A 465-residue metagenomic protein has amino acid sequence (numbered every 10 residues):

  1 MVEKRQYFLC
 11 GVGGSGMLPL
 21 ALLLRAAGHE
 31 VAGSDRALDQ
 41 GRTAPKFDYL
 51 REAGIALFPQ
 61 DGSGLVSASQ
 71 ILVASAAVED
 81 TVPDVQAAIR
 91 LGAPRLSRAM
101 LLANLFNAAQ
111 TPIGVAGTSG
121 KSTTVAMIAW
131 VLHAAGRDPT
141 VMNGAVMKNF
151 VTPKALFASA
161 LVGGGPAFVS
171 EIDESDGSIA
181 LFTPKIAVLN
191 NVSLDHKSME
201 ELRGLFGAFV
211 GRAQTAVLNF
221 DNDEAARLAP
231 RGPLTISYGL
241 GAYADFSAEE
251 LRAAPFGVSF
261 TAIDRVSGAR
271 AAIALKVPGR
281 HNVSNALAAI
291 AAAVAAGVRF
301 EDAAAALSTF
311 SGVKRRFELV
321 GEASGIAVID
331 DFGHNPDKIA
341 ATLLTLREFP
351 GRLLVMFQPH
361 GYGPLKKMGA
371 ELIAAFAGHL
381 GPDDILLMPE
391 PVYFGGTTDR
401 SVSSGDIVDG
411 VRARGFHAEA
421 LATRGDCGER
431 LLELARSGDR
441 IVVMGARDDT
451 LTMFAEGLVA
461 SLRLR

Functional and structural regions predicted by a protein language model:
M1-L57, A68-L72, R90-A93, R231-L234 (+5 more regions): ATP-dependent carboxylate-amine ligase
E3, L23-A27, L65, A76 (+4 more regions): Phosphate-binding loop of NTP-binding sites
P59-D61, S97-A99, N143, L218-F220 (+3 more regions): Short loop/edge segments at beta-strand edges and connector loops that shape dinucleotide/nucleotide cofactor-binding
Q60-I71, T183: A conserved beta-strand/loop capping segment in the N-terminal third of enzymes that catalyze redox or closely related
Q60-S63, A103, D176, G207 (+3 more regions): Short hydrophobic/charged patches on amphipathic alpha-helices used for structural packing and interfaces
R252-S259: A short, compositionally biased
T261-R265: A generic structural motif
